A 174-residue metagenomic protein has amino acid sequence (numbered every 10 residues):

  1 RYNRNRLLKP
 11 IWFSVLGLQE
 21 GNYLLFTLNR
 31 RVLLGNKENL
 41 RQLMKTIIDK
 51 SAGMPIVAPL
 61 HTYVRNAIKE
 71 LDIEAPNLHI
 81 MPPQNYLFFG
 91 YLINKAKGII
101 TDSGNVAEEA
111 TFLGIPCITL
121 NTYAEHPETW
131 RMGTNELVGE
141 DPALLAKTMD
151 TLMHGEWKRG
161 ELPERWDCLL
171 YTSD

Functional and structural regions predicted by a protein language model:
R1-N36, V138: A nucleotide-sugar donor-handling region in carbohydrate enzymes
N39-G53: Short hydrophobic signal-anchor/transmembrane segments that target glycosyltransferases and glycosylation machinery
G53-P82: Catalytic donor nucleotide-activated moiety binding site of glycosyltransferases and closely related
I80-M81, E136-E140: Short acidic-hydrophobic, aromatic-tinged amphipathic segments that line or gate anion-handling sites
F89-W130: A donor-sugar binding/catalytic signature common to diverse glycosyltransferases and related nucleotide-sugar
I118, G133-V138: A short acidic/histidine/glycine-rich donor-binding loop in glycosyltransferase catalytic cores
K147-E164: Conserved donor-nucleotide binding/catalytic region of nucleotide-linked donor-dependent transferases
Y171-D174: Conserved small/polar residues in nucleotide/adenosyl-binding loops
